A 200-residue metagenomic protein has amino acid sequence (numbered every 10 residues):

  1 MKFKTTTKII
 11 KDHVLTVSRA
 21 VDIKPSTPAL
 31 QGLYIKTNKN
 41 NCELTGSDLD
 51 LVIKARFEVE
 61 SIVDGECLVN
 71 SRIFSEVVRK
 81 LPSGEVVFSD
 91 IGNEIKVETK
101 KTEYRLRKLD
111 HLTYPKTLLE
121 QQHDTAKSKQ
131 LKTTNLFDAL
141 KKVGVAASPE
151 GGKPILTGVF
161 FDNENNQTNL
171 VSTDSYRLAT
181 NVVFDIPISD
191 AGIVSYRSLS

Functional and structural regions predicted by a protein language model:
M1-S200: Structural preference for solvent-exposed beta-strand-turn elements and adjacent flexible terminal/loop segments within
